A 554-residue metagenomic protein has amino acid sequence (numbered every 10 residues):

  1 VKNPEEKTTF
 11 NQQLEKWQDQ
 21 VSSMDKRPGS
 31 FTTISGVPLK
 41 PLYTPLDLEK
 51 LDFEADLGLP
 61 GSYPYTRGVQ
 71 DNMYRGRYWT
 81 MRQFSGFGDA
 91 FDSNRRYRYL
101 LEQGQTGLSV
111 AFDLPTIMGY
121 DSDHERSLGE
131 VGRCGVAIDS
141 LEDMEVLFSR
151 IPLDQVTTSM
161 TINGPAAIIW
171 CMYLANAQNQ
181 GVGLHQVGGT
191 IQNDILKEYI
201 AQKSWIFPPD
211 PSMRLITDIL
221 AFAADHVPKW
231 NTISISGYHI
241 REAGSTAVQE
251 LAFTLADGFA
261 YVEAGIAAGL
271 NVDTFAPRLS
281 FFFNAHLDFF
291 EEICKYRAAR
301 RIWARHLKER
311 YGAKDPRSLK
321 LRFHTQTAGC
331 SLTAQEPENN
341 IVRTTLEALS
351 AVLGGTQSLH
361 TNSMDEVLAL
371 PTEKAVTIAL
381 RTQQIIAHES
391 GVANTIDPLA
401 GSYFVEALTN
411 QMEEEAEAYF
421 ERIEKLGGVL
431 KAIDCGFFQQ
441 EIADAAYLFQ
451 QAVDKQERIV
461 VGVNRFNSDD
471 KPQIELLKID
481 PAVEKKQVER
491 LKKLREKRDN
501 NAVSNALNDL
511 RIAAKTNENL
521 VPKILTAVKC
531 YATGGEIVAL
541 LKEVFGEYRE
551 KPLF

Functional and structural regions predicted by a protein language model:
V1-H286, E291-E292, R310, R317-H324 (+3 more regions): Catalytic alpha/beta active-site cores
K2, Q18-K50, G58-T66, L114 (+3 more regions): Flexible, glycine-rich loop/tail regions that form catalytic "lids" or insertion modules at the edges of active sites
R77, D123-R126, L153, L196-Y199 (+10 more regions): Short acidic (Asp/Glu) and glycine-rich catalytic loops that position anionic groups and cofactors
F87, R96-Q103, L141-I151, M172-N176 (+17 more regions): Generic, well-ordered alpha-helical scaffold segments in large soluble proteins
N94, W170-C171, V248, I293-R297 (+3 more regions): Conserved strand-to-helix beginnings and helix N-cap segments that scaffold or border functional pockets
G129-R133, E198-F207, I240-S245, F283-D288 (+5 more regions): Short beta-alpha connecting loops at secondary-structure transitions that line or flank enzyme active sites
D139, T157, I162-P165, A177 (+9 more regions): Phosphate/diphosphate-binding loops
N271-F275, A313-T327, Q335-M364, P371-I396 (+3 more regions): Flexible glycine/proline-rich, aromatic-decorated loop/lid segments
